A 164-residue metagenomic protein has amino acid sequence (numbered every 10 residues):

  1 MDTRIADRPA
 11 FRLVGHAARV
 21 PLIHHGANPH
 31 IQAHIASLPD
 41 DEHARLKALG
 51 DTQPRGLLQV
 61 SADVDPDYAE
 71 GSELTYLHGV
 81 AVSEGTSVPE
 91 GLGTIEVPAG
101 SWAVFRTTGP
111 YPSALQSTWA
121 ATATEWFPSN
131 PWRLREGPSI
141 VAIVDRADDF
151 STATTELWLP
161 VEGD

Functional and structural regions predicted by a protein language model:
M1-D164: A solvent-exposed interaction/effector surface
